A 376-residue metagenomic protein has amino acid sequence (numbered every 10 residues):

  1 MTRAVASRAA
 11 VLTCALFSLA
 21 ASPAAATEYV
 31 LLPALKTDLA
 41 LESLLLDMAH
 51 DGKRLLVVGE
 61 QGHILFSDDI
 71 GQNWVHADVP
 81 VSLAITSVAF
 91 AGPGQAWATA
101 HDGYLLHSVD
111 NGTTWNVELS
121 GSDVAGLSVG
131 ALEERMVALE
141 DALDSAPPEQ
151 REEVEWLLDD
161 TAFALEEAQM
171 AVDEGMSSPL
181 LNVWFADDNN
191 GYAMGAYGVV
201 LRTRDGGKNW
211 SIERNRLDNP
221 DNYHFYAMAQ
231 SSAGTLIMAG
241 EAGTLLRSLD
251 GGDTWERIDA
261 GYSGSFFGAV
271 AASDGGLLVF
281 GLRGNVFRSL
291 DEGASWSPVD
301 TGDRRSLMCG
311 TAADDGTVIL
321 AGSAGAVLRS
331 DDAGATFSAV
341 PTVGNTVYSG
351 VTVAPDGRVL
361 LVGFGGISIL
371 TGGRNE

Functional and structural regions predicted by a protein language model:
M1-V11: Bacterial N-terminal signal peptides that target proteins for export
T2, A20-A21: Short, low-complexity intrinsically disordered segments enriched in A/P/G/S/L with frequent Arg, especially at protein
A10-A20: Bacterial N-terminal signal peptides
A25-E376: Residue-level hotspots at or immediately adjacent to binding/recognition sites across diverse folds
